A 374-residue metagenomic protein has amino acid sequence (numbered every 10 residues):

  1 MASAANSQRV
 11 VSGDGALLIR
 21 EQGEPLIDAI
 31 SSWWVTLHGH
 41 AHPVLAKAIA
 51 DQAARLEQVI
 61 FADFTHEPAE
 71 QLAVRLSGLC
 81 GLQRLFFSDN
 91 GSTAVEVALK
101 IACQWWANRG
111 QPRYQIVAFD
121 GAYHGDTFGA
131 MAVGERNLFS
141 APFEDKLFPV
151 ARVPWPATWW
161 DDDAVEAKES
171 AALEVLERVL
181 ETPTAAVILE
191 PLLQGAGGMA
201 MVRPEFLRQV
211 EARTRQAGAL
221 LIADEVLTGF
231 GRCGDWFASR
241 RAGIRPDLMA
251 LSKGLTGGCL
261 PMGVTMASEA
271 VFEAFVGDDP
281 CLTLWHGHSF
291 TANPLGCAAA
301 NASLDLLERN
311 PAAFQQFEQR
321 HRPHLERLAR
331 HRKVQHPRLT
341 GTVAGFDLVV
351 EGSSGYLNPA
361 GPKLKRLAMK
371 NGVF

Functional and structural regions predicted by a protein language model:
M1-F374: Conserved N-terminal phosphate-binding loop of PLP-dependent enzymes in the Aspartate aminotransferase
